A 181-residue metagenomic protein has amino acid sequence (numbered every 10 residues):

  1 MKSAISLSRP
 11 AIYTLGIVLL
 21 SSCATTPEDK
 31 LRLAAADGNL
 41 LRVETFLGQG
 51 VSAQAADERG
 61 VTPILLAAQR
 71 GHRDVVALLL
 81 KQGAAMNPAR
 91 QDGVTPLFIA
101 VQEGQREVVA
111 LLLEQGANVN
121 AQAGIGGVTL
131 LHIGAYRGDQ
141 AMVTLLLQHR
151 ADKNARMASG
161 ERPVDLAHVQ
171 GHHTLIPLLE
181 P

Functional and structural regions predicted by a protein language model:
S21-S22: C-terminal motif of bacterial Sec signal peptides marking the signal peptidase cleavage site
T26, E58-R59, Q91-D92, I125-G126 (+1 more regions): Ankyrin repeat start-site detector
R42, D74-V75, E107-V108, A141-M142 (+1 more regions): Conserved ankyrin/ankyrin-like repeat signature
